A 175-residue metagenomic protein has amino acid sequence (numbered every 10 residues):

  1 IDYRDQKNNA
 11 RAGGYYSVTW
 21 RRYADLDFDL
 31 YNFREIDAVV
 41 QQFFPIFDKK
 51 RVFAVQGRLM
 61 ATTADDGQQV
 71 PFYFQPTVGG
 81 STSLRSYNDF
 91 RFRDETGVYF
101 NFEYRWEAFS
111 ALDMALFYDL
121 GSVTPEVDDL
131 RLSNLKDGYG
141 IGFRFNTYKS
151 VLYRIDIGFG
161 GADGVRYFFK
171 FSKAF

Functional and structural regions predicted by a protein language model:
I1-E107: C-terminal outer-membrane beta-barrel translocator/porin domains of Gram-negative envelope proteins and their
D5-N9, F47-R51, S110-M114, F145-I155: Repeated loop/turn-to-beta-strand initiation elements of outer-membrane beta-barrel proteins
G14-A24, S83-F90, M114-S122, V151-G161: Transmembrane beta-strand segments that form the barrel wall of outer-membrane beta-barrel proteins
Y15-S17, V52-Q56, N101, D113-F117 (+3 more regions): Residue-level detector of the transmembrane beta-barrel scaffold of outer-membrane proteins
F33-E35, E95-G97, K136, Y148 (+1 more regions): Membrane-spanning beta-strands of outer-membrane beta-barrel proteins
Q41-Q42, Y139, A162: Core subunits and conserved enzymes of cellular information-processing and envelope-translocation systems across
R105-K136: C-terminal hydrophobic structural anchor segments that stabilize assembly/packing rather than catalytic chemistry
F143-T147, G164-F175: Outer-membrane beta-barrel "beta-signal"
